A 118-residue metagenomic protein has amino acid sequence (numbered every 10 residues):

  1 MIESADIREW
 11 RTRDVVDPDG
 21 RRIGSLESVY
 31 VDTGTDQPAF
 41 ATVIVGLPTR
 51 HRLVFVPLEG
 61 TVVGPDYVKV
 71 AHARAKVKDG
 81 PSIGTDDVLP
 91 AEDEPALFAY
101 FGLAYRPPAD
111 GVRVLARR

Functional and structural regions predicted by a protein language model:
M1-R118: Peripheral interaction segments used for macromolecular assembly
